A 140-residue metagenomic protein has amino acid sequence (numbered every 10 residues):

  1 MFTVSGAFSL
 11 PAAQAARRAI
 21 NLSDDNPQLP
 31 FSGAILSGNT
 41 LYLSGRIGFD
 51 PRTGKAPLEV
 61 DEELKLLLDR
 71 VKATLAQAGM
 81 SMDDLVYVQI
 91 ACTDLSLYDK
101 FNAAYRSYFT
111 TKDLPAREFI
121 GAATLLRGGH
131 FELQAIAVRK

Functional and structural regions predicted by a protein language model:
M1-D69, A73-V86, C92-K140: N-terminal presequence-like segments and the immediate start of the first folded domain
